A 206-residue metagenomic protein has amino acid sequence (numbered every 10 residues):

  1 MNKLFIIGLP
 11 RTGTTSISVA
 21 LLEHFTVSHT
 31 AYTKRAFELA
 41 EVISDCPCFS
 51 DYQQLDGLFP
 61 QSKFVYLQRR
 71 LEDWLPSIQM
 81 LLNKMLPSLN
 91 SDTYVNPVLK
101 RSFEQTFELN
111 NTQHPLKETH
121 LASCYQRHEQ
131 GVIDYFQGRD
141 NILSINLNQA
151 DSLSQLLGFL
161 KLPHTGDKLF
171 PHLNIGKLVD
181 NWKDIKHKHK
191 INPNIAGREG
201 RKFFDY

Functional and structural regions predicted by a protein language model:
M1-K84, G131: PAPS-dependent sulfotransferase catalytic domain
R11, L147-A150: Short, surface-exposed acidic/glycine-rich loop or hinge patches that mediate macromolecular interfaces
E38-L39, S152-G158, V179-N181: Short, solvent-exposed polar/charged micro-motifs at secondary-structure junctions
S44-P47, H120-H128, N148: Soluble or luminal CAZymes and related metallo-dependent hydrolases
C46, E104-E108, H164-Y206: PAPS-dependent sulfotransferase catalytic core
Q54-L121, I142, D151-P163: PAPS-dependent sulfotransferase catalytic domain
R69, L147, H172: Active-site donor-binding loop signature of nucleotide-sugar glycosyltransferases
H128-L143: A structural motif corresponding to the C-terminal end of an alpha-helix and its immediate exit/capping segment
